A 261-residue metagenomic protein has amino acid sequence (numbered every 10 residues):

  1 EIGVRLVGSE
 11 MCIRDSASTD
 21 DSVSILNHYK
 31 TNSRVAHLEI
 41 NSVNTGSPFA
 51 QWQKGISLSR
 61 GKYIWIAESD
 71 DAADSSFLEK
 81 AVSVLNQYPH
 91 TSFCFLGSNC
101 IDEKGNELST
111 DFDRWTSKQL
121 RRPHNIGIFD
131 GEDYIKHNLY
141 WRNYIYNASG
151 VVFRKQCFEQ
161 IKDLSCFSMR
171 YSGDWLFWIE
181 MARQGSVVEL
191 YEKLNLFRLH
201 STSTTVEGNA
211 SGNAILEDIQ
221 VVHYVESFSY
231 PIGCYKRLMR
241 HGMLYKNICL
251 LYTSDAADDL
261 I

Functional and structural regions predicted by a protein language model:
E1-G8, I13, Y252-I261: Single conserved hydrophobic/aromatic residue that forms the stacking wall/gate of nucleotide- or nucleobase-binding
E1-I2, N41-S59, A72: Glycine-rich, basic loop-to-helix element that forms the pyrophosphate-binding segment of sugar-nucleotide handling
S9-E39: Acidic donor-binding segment of Leloir-type glycosyltransferases
S16, A67-S69, F95: Active-site acidic Asp-centered loop
D21, D71-V84: Acidic donor-binding/catalytic loop of UDP-sugar-dependent glycosyltransferases, especially processive GT2
I64: Short aromatic/hydrophobic "clamp" motif used to bind/position activated sugar donors
D74, L96, R114-A214, D218: Conserved nucleotide-sugar donor-binding catalytic segment
L78-T116: Conserved donor NDP-sugar-binding/catalytic core segment of glycosyltransferases
